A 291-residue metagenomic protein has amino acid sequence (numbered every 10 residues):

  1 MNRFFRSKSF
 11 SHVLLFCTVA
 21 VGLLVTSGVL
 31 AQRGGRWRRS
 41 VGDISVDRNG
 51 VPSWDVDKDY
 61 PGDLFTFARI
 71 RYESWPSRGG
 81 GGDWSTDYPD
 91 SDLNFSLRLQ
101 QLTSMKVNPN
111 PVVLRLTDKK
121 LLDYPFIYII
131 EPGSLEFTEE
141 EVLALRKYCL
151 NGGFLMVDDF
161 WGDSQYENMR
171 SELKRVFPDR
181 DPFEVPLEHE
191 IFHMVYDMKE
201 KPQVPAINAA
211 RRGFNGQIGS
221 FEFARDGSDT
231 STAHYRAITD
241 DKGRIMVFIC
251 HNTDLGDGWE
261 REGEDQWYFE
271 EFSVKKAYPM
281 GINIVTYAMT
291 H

Functional and structural regions predicted by a protein language model:
M1-C17: Bacterial N-terminal signal peptides that target proteins for export
C17-V19, V29-L30: Cleavable N-terminal signal peptides
L30-F126, P132-G133, D254-H291: Aromatic-Pro/Gly-enriched surface loop or interdomain linker that acts as a lid/target-recognition segment
R36-N49, R78-G79, Q165-G256, E260-R261 (+1 more regions): An acidic, glycine-rich "communication" segment
D63-F65, L122-I127, N151-L155, R180 (+1 more regions): Loop/turn elements at helix/coil->beta-strand transitions in domains of secreted/extracellular proteins
F67, F126-Y166: Short alpha-beta junction capping motif
S91, F95, E141-A144, Q165-L173 (+1 more regions): Stable alpha-helical elements in mature extracytoplasmic
